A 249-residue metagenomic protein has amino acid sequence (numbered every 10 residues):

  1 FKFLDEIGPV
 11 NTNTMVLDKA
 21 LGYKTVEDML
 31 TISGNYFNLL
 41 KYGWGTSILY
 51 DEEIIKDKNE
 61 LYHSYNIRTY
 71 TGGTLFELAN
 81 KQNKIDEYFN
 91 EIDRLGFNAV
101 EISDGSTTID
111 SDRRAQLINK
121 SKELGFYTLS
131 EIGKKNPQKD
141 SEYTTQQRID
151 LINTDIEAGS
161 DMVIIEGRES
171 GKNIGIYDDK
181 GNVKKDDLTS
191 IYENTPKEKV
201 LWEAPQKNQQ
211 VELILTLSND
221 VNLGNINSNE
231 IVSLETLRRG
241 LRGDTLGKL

Functional and structural regions predicted by a protein language model:
F1-N59: Conserved N-terminal beta1-alpha1 strand-loop-helix module at the mouth
P9-K24, G43-S47, Y70-K84, I132-Q147: Active-site mouth loops of central-metabolism enzymes
N11-D18, F37-Y42, T69-G73, V100-I102 (+4 more regions): Hydrophobic faces of well-ordered beta-strands that scaffold small-molecule active sites in alpha/beta enzyme cores
K19-L21, W44-I48, G73-E77, D104-T108 (+4 more regions): Active-site-proximal loop/turn and secondary-structure-junction residues that shape catalytic pockets, frequently
K24, I48-L61, L78-E87, D104-Y127 (+3 more regions): Active-site-adjacent beta->alpha loops and helix N-cap segments on the catalytic face of soluble alpha/beta enzymes
T31, K84-N90, Q146-E157, P205-N219: Catalytic cores of alpha/beta
A99-N173: Conserved anion-binding
D187-L249: C-terminal alpha-helical cap/extension of soluble enzyme domains
